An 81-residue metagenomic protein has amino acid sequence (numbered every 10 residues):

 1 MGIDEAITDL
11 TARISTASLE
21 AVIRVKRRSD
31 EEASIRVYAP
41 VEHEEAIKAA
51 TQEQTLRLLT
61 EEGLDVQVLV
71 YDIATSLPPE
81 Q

Functional and structural regions predicted by a protein language model:
G2-A17: Short amphipathic alpha-helix segments
G2-E5, E42, A46, A50: Alpha-helix boundary/N-cap detector
L10-I14, E45-D65: Short, non-transmembrane amphipathic alpha-helical segments
S15-S34: Short edge beta-strands and adjacent turn/loop segments
V37-V41: Short beta-strand-to-loop capping motifs
V68-V70: C-terminal low-complexity, charged extensions that often adopt amphipathic alpha-helices
T75-Q81: Short, low-order "capping/linker" segments at domain edges
